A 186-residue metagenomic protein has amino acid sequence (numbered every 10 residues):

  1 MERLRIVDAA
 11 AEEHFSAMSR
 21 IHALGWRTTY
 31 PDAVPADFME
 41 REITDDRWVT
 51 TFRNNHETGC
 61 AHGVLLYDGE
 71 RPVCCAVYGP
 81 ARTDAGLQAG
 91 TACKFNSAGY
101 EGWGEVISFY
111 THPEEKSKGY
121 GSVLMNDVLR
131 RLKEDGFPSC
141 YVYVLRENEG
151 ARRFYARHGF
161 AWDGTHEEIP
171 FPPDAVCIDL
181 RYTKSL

Functional and structural regions predicted by a protein language model:
R3, W103, Y141, L145-R152 (+2 more regions): C-terminal "cap" of GNAT-fold acetyltransferases
D8-E12, S19-D32, F38-E115, M125-D127 (+3 more regions): Acetyl-CoA-dependent GNAT
A11-H14, N148: Acidic/polar helix N-cap motif
I21, D135, R157-H158: Structural motif
H112-E114, K118, R146-E147: Active-site acidic-Proline motif in GNAT/NAT acetyltransferases
K116, K133, A156: Short polybasic/polar patches that bind polyanions
S122: Residues forming the Rossmann-fold NAD(P)(H) cofactor-binding site
L132-Y143: Conserved GNAT acetyl-CoA-binding A-motif
